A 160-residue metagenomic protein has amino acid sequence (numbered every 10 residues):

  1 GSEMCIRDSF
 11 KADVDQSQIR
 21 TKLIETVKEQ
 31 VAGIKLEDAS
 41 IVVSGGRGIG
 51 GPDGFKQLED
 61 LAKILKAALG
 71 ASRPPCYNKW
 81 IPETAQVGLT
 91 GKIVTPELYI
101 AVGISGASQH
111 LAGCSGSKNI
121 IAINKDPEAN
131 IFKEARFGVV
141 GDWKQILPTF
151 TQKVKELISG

Functional and structural regions predicted by a protein language model:
G1-G160: N-terminal glycine-rich FAD/FM-binding segment characteristic of electron-transfer flavoproteins
